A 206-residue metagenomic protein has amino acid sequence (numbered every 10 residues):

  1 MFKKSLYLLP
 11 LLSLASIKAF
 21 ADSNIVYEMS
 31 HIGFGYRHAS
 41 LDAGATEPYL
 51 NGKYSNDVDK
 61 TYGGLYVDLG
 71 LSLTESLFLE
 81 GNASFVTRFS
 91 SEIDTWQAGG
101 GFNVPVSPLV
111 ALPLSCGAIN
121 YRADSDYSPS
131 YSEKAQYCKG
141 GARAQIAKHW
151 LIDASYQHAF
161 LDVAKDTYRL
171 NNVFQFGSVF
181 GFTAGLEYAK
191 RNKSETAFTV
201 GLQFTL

Functional and structural regions predicted by a protein language model:
M1-M29: Cleavable N-terminal export/targeting peptides
F20-V86, T205: Short glycine/proline- and aromatic-enriched beta-strand/turn motifs that initiate or cap beta-hairpins
I25, G70-T74, N103-P105, R143-Q145 (+5 more regions): Structural signature of outer-membrane beta-barrel channels/translocons
E28, T61-L65, E92-A98, N120 (+3 more regions): Residues that define the transmembrane beta-barrel architecture of outer-membrane proteins
Y36-D42, L73-E75, A83-F89, V104 (+4 more regions): Transmembrane beta-strands of outer-membrane beta-barrel pores
E47, S55-K60, G81-I93, N120-S132 (+1 more regions): Extracellular/periplasm-exposed beta-strand and loop segments of Gram-negative cell-envelope proteins, dominated by
E75-G81, S107-L114, A144-A154, F174-A184: Repeated loop/turn-to-beta-strand initiation elements of outer-membrane beta-barrel proteins
L170-G181, S194-L206: Outer-membrane beta-barrel "beta-signal"
